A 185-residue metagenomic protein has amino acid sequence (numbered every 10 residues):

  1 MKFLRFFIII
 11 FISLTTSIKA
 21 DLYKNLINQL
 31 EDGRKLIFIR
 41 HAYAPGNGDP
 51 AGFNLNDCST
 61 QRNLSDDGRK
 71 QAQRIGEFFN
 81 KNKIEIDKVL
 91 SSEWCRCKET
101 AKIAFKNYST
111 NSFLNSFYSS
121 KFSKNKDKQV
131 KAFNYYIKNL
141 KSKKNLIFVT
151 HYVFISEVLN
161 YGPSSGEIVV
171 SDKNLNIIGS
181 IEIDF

Functional and structural regions predicted by a protein language model:
F3-L14: Sec-dependent N-terminal signal peptides
T16-A20: Sec/Tat signal peptide C-region and signal peptidase I cleavage site
D21-S112, F117-K121, Y161-F185: Active-site-proximal alpha-helix that buttresses catalytic centers in soluble enzyme cores
R34-I37, K144-T150: Generic beta-sheet signal
N82-I84, N139-K144: Glycine-rich phosphate-binding loop signature in dinucleotide/nucleotide-binding domains
K128-K141: A polyampholytic, Gly/Pro-enriched intrinsically disordered region
